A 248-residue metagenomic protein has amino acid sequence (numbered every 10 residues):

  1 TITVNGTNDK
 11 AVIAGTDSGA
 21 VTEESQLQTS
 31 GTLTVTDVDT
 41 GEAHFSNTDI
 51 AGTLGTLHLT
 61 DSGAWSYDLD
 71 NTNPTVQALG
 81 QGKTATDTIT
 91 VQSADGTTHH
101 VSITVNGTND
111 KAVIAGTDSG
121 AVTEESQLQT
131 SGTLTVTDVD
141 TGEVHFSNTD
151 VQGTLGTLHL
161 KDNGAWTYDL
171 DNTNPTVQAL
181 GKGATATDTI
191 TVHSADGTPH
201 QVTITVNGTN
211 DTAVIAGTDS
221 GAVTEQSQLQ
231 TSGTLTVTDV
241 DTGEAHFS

Functional and structural regions predicted by a protein language model:
T1-V4, E24, L33, I50-N106 (+4 more regions): Acidic, turn/loop-rich segments in luminal/extracellular domains of secretory-pathway and cell-surface proteins
V4-K10, V105-V113, V206-A213, D241: Extracellular interdomain linker/stem segments of modular secreted and single-pass surface proteins
T7, V38-G41, N71-P74, T108 (+4 more regions): Acidic glycine-/aspartate-rich tracts in secreted/extracellular proteins
D9-T53, V113-G153, V214-S248: Extracellular ectodomain surface segments
H58, Q92, H145, H159 (+2 more regions): Arginine-selective low-complexity/disordered segments
